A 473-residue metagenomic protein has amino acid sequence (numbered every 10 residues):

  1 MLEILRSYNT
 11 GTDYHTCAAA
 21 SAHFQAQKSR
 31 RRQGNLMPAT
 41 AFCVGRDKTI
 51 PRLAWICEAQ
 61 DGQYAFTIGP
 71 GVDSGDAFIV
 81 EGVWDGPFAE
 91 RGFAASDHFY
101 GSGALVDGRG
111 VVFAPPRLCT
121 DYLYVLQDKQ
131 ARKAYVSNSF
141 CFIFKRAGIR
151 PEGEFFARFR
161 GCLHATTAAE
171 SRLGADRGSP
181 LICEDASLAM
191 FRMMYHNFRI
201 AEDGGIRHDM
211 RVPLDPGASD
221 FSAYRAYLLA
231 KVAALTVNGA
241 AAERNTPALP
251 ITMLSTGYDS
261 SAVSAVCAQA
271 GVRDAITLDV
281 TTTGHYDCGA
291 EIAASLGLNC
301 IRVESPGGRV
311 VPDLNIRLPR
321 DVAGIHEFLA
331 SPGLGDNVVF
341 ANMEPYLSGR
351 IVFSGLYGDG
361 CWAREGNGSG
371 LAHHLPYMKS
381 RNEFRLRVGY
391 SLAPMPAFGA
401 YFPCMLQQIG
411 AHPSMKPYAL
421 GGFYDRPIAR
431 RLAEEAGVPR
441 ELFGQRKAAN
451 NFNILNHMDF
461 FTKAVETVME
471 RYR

Functional and structural regions predicted by a protein language model:
M1-G308: Cysteine-centered catalytic environments shared across enzyme families
Y100-G103, Y135-V136, W362, K447-F452: Aromatic-residue hotspot detector
E202, M210-A436, N450-T462: ATP-dependent adenylate-handling active sites, centered on carboxylate activation for C-N bond formation
V438-A448: Conserved S-adenosyl-L-methionine
F460-R473: Long, well-structured alpha-helical subdomains associated with metal-dependent extracellular/ecto-lumenal hydrolases
